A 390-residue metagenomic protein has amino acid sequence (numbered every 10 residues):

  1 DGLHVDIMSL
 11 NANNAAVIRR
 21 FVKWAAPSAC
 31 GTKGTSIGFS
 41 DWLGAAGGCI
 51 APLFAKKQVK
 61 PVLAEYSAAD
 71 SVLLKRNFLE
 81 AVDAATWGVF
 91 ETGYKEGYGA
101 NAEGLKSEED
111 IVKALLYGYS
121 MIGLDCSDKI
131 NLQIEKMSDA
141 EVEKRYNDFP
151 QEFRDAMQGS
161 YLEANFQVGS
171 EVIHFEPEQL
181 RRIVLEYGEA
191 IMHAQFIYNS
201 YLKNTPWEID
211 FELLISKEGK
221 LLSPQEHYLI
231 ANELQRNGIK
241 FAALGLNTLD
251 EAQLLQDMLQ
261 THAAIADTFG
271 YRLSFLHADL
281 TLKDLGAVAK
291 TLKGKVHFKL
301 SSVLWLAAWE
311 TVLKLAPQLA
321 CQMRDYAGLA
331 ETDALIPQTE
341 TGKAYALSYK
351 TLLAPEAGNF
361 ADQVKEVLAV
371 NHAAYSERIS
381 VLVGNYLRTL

Functional and structural regions predicted by a protein language model:
D1-A84, G88-T92, E108-I130, E135-S138 (+4 more regions): Active-site capping/gating regions of soluble enzymes
G99: N-terminal glycine/serine-rich phosphate-binding loop of ATP-dependent small-molecule kinases, especially carbohydrate
E103, L213, L276: Conserved, mostly hydrophobic/aromatic
M121, D125-N131, K136-F196: Active-site cores of enzymes that catalyze phosphoryl transfer or operate on phosphate-rich substrates
W207-F211: Short, conserved phosphate-binding/catalytic loop or strand-edge motifs used in phosphoryl-/nucleotidyl-transfer
L214-E218: Short loop/turn motifs enriched for small/polar and acidic residues
